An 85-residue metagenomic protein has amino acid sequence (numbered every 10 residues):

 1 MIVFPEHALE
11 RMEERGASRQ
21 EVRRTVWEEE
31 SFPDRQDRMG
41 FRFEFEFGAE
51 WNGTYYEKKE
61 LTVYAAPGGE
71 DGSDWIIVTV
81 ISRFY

Functional and structural regions predicted by a protein language model:
M1-Y85: Ribonuclease/tRNase effector modules and their secretory precursors
